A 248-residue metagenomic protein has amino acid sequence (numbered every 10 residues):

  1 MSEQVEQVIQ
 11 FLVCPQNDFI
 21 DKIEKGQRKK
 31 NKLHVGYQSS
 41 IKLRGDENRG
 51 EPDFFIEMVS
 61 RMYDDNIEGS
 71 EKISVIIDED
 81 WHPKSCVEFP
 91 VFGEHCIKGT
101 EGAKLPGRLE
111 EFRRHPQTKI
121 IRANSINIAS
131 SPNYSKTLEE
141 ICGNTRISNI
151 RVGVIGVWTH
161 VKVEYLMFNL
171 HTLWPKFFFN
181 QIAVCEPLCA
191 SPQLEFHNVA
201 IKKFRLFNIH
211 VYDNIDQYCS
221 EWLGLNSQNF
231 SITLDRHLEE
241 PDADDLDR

Functional and structural regions predicted by a protein language model:
M1-I120, K202, W222-R248: Active-site acidic carboxylates
F11-V13, I155, C185: Active-site flanking residues adjacent to catalytic metal/cofactor-binding acidic residues
E57-N66, K162-K176: Histidine-anchored nucleotide/phosphate-binding helix
H82-P83, V157-V163: Gly/Ser/Thr-rich loops at beta-strand to alpha-helix junctions that form or flank small-molecule/cofactor-binding
K98-H160: Internal catalytic-core helix/loop-beta-alpha segment that presents or stabilizes conserved functional determinants
R108-E111, L138, M167-L170, E195-N208: Short, aromatic/basic amphipathic alpha-helical patches
I121, H210-S220: Short acidic-hydrophobic, aromatic-tinged amphipathic segments that line or gate anion-handling sites
F178-A200: Short, flexible loop segments at boundaries between secondary-structure elements
